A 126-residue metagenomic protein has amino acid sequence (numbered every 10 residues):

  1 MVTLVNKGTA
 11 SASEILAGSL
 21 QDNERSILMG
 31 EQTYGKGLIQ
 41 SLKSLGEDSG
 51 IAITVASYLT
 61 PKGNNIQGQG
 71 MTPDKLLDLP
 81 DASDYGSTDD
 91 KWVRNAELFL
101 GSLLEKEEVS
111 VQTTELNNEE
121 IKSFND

Functional and structural regions predicted by a protein language model:
M1-D126: C-terminal "post-core" interaction segments
